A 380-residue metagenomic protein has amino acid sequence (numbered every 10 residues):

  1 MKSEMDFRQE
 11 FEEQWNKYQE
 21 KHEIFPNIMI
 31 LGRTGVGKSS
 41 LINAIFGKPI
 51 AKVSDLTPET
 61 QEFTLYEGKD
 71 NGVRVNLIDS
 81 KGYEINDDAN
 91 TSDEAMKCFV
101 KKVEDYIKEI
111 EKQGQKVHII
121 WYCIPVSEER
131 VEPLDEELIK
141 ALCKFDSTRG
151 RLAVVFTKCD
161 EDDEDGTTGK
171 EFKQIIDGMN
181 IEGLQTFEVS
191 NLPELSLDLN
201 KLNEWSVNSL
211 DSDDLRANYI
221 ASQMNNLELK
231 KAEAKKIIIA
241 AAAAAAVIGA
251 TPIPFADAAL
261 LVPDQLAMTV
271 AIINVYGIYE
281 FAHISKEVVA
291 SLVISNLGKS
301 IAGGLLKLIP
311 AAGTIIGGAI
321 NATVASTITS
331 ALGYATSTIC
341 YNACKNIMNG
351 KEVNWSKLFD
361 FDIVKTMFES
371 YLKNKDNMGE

Functional and structural regions predicted by a protein language model:
M1-I85, Y279, I328, Y334: Conserved G1/Walker A P-loop phosphate-binding module
D6, L195-L197, E204-A246: C-terminal-of-GTPase-core extension/linker across diverse P-loop GTPases
E10, G150-A153, D160-N218: Canonical P-loop GTPase G-domain recognition
G82-M96: Flexible beta-alpha connector loops of hexameric P-loop NTPases
E94-E182: Conserved C-terminal guanine-recognition region of P-loop GTPase G domains, centered on the G4
I237-V275, Y279-A331, A335: Membrane-inserting effector segments that mediate pore formation, membrane fusion, or transient membrane insertion
S337-Y341, K345-E380: Acidic, carboxylate-rich catalytic segments that either coordinate divalent cations
